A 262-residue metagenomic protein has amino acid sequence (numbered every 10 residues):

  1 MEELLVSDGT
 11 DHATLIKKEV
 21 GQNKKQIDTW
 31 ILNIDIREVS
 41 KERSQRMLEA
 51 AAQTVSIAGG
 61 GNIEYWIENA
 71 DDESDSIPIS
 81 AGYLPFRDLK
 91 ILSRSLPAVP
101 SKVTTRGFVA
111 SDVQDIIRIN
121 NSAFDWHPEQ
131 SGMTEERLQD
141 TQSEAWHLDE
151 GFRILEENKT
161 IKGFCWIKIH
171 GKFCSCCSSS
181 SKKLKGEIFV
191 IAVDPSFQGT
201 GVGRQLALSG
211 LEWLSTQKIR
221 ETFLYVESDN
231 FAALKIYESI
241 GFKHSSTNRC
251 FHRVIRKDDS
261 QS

Functional and structural regions predicted by a protein language model:
M1-A58, E64, C165-G186: Conserved donor-binding loop and adjoining core beta-sheet/short helix segment in diverse acyl/aminoacyl transferases
D11-T14, R87, G163, S246: A structural microfeature
L15-N23, Q130-I191: A conserved beta-strand-loop-helix scaffold within acyl/acetyltransferase catalytic domains
E19, T104-R118: A short beta-loop-alpha structural element at the N-terminal edge of CoA-dependent acyl/N-acetyltransferase catalytic
D35-V39, E68, F189, D194 (+2 more regions): Residue-level recognition of the GNAT/N-acetyltransferase active site
R37-V103, F251: Acyl-donor-binding surface of acyltransferase catalytic domains
S40-T54, V190-V193, G199-E212, T216 (+1 more regions): Conserved acetyl-CoA-binding loop-helix of GNAT-fold acetyltransferases
E64-E73, L224-L234, C250-K257: Conserved beta-strand-loop-alpha-helix junction that forms the acyl-donor binding cleft
